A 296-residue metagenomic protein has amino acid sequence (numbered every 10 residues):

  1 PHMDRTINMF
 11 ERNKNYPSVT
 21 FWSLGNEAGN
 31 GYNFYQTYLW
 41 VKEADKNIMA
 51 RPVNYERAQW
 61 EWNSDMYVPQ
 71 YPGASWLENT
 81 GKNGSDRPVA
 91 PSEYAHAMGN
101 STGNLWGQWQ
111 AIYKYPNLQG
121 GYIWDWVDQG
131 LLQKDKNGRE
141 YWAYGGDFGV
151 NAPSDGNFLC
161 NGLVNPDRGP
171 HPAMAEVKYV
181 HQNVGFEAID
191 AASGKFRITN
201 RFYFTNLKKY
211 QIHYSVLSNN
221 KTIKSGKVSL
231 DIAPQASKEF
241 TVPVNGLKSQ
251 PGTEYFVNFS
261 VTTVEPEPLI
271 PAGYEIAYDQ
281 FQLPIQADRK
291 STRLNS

Functional and structural regions predicted by a protein language model:
P1-R197, F202-K208, H213-T222: Extended substrate-binding grooves/exosites of carbohydrate-active enzymes
G185-E187, R197, S229-D231, T241-P243 (+1 more regions): Generic structural detector for well-ordered beta-strands
D190, N206-K208, P234-A236, S249-T253 (+1 more regions): Solvent-exposed loop and beta-edge segments used for protein-protein assembly and interaction
G194-F196, I212, G226, F240-V242 (+2 more regions): Hydrophobic residues positioned within well-ordered beta-strands of beta-sheet architectures
L217-T253: Intrinsically disordered, low-complexity Pro/Gly/Ser/Thr-rich segments with frequent PxxP/GP/PP motifs and embedded
G226-V228, P271-A272, Q280, S296: Short amphipathic beta-strand/extended segments with alternating polar/hydrophobic composition
G246-R289: Terminal connector regions
K290-S296: Conserved small/polar residues in nucleotide/adenosyl-binding loops
